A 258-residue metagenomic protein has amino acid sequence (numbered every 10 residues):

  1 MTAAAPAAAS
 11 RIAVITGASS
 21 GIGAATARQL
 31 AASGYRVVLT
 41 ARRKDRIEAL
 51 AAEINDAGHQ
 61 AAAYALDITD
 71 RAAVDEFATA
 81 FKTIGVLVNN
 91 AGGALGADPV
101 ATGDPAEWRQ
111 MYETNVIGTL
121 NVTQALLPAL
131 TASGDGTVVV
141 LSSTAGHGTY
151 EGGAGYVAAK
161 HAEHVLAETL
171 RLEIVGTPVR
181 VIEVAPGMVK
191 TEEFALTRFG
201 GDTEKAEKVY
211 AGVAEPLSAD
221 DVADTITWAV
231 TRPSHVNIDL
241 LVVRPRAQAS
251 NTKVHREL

Functional and structural regions predicted by a protein language model:
S19-S20: Conserved glycine-rich cofactor-binding loop
Y35-E48: Conserved glycine-rich Rossmann-like NAD(P)H-binding loop of the short-chain dehydrogenase/reductase
K44-D45, Y64-E76, P105: The beta1-alpha1 cofactor-binding region of Rossmann-like NAD(H)/NADP(H)-dependent oxidoreductases
D98-V100, D104-R109: Substrate-binding pocket helix/loop in short-chain dehydrogenase/reductase
T123, A159: Active-site helix of classical SDR
S143: Residue(s) in the substrate-gating loop at a strand-loop-helix junction that position the organic substrate next
E183-V184, T203-T252: C-terminal helical subdomain
